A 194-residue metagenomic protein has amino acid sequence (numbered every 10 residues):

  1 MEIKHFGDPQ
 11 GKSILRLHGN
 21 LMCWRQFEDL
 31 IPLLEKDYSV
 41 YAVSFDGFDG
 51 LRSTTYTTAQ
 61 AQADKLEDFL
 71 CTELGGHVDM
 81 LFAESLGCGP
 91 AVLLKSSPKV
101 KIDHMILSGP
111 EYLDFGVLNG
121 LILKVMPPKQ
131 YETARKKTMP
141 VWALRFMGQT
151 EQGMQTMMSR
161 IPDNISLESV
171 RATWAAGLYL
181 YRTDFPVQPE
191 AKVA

Functional and structural regions predicted by a protein language model:
K4-R52: Conserved HGGG/HGGXW glycine-rich cap/lid loop of the alpha/beta-hydrolase fold
S13, S39, V78-M80, I102-H104: Structural signature of beta-strand start/N-cap positions in the alpha/beta core of ABC transporter nucleotide-binding
D29, L93-S97: Active-site signature of alpha/beta-hydrolase-fold catalytic machinery across serine- and Asp/Cys-nucleophile hydrolases
Y41-M80: Active-site loop/oxyanion-hole signature of alpha/beta-hydrolase fold enzymes
F82-A91: Gly/Ala-rich beta-loop-alpha elbow adjacent to hydrolase catalytic centers
S96, I102-T133: Flexible "cap/lid" loop of the alpha/beta hydrolase fold
V117, T133-Q188: Conserved alpha/beta-hydrolase catalytic His-Asp/Glu region
E190-A194: Catalytic His-Asp charge-relay segment
